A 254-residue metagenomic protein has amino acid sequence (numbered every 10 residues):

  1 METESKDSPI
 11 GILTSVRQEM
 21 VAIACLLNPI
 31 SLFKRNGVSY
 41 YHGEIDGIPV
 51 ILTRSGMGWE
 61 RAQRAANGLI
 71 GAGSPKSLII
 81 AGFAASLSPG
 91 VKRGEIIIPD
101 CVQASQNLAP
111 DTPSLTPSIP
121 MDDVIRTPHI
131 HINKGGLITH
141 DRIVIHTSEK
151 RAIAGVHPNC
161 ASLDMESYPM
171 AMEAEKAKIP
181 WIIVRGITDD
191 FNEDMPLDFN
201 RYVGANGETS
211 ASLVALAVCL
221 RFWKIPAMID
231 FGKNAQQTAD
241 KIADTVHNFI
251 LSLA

Functional and structural regions predicted by a protein language model:
E2-K6: N-terminal hydrophobic/helix-forming segments and targeting peptides
D7-I10, K34-A254: Glycine-rich phosphate- or other oxyanion-binding loops that anchor nucleotides, phosphorylated ligands
D7-L27, E44: Short, conserved "active-site rim" segments that organize catalytic pockets and cofactor/ligand binding
P29-F33: Assembly/interface hotspot detector across virion components, adhesins/toxins, and nucleic-acid enzymes
